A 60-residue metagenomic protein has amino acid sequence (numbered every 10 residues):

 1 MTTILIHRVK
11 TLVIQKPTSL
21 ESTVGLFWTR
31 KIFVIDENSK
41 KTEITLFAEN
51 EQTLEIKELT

Functional and structural regions predicted by a protein language model:
M1-T29: N-terminal acidic leader/helix
E21-T60: Short, charge-rich amphipathic interface segments used for partner binding and complex assembly
